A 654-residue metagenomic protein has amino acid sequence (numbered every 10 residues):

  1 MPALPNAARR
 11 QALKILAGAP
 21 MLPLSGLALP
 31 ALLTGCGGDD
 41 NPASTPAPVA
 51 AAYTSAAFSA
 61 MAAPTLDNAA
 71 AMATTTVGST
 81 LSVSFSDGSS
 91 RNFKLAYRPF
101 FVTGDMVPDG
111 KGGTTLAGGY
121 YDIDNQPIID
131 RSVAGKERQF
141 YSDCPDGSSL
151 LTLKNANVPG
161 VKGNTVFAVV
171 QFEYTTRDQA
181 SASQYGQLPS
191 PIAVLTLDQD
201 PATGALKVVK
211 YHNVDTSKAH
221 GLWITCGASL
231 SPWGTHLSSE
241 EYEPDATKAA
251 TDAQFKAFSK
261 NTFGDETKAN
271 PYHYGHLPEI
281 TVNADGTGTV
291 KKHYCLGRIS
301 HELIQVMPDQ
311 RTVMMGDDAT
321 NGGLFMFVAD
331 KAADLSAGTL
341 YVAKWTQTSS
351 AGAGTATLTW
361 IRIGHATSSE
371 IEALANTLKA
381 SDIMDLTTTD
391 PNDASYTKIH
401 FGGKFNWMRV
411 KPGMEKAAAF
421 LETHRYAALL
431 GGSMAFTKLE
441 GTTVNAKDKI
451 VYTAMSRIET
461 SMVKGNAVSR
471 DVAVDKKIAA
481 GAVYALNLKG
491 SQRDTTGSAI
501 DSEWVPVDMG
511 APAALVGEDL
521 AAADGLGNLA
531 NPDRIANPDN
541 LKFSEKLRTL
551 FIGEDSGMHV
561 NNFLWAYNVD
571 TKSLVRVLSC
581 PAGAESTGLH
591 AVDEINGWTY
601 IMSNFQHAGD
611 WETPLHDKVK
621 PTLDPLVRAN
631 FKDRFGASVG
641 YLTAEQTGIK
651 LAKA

Functional and structural regions predicted by a protein language model:
M1-T34: N-terminal secretory signal peptides
G37-D39: Bacterial signal peptide processing site
N41-T45: Extracellular Ser/Thr- and Pro-rich, acidic-biased low-complexity repeat/linker "stalks"
P46-A654: Conserved small-residue
